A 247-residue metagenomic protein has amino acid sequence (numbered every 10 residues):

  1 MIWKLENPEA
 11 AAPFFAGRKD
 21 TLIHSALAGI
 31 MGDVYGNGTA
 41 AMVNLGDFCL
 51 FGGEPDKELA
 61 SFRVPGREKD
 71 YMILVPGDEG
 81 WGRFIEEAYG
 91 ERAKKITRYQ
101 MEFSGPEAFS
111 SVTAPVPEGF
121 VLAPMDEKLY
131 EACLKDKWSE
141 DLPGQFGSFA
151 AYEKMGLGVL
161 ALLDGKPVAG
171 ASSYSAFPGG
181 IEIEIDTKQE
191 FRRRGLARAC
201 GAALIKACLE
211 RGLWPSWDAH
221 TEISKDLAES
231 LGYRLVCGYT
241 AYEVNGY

Functional and structural regions predicted by a protein language model:
M1-D20, E107-F149: Short amphipathic alpha-helix that is part of the acyltransferase structural core
H24-N44, G156-A171: Conserved beta-hairpin
A28-E131, Y242: Acyl-donor-binding surface of acyltransferase catalytic domains
K57-F62, I183, R193-A207, D226 (+1 more regions): Conserved acetyl-CoA-binding loop-helix of GNAT-fold acetyltransferases
R67-G77, C208-H220: Conserved GNAT acetyl-CoA-binding A-motif
G80-A93, R198, H220-G238: Conserved active-site alpha-helix within GNAT-family acetyltransferase domains
G147-G180, E184-K188: A conserved beta-strand-loop-helix scaffold within acyl/acetyltransferase catalytic domains
G238-A241, G246-Y247: Conserved glycine-rich phosphate/nucleotide-binding loop and adjacent Mg2+-coordinating catalytic segment
